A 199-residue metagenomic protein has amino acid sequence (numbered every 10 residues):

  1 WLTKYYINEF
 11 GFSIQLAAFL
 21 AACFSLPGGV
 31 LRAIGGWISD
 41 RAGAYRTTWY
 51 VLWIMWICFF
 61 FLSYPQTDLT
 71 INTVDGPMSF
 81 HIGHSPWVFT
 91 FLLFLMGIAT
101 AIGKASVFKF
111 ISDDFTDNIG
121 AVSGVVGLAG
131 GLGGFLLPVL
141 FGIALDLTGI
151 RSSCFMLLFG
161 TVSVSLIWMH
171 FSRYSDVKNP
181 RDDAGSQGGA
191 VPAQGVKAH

Functional and structural regions predicted by a protein language model:
W1-L16: Short amphipathic helix-loop junctions that connect adjacent transmembrane helices in Major Facilitator Superfamily/SLC
F19-G28, G130, T161: Transmembrane alpha-helical segments of major facilitator superfamily
S25-A33, G134-F135: Residue-level signature of mid-helix packing/kink "hotspots" within the transmembrane helices of 12-pass Major
L31-A44, L145: Helix-to-loop junctions at the C-terminal end of transmembrane segments in multipass secondary transporters
Y45-V107: C-terminal transmembrane helical hairpin of 12-TM major facilitator-type secondary transporters
Q66, F159-V191, A198-H199: Multi-pass alpha-helical transporter architecture, strongest for 12-TM Major Facilitator/SLC carriers used
D117-T148: A late C-terminal transmembrane helix in Major Facilitator Superfamily
G142-G160: A membrane-interface helix-boundary motif in multi-pass transporters
